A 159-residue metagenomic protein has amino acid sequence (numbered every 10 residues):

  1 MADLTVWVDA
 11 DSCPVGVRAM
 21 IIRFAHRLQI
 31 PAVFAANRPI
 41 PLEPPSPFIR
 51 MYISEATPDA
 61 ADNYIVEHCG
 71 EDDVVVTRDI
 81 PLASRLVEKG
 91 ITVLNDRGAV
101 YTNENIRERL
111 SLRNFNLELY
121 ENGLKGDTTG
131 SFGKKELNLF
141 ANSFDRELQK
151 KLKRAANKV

Functional and structural regions predicted by a protein language model:
A2-V159: Nuclease catalytic cores that cleave nucleic-acid phosphodiester bonds, predominantly acidic two-metal-ion
